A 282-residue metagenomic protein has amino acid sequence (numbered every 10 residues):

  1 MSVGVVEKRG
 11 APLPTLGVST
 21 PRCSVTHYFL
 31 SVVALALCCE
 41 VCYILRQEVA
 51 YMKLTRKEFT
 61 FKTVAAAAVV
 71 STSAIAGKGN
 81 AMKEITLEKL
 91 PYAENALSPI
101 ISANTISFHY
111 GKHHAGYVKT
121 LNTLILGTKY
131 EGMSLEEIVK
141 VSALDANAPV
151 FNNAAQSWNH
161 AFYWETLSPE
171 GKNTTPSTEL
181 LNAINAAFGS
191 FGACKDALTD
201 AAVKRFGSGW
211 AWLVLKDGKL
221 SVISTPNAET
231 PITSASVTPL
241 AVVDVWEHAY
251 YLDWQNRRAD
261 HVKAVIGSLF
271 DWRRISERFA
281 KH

Functional and structural regions predicted by a protein language model:
S2-A11: Extreme N-terminal basic, low-complexity initiation segments that serve as generic localization/processing leaders
V18, Q47, S73-P99: C-terminal segment of N-terminal export signals and the immediately downstream linker at the start of the mature
C23, C38-C42: Cysteine-centered motifs
Y28-L30: Short hydrophobic targeting helices and cationic amphipathic motifs that mediate membrane/organellar targeting
Y51-A67: N-terminal secretory signal peptides and thylakoid transit peptides that target proteins across membranes
P99-H113, E136-W158, T230, S236-W246: Alpha-helical scaffold segments that form or flank carboxylate-/histidine-based iron centers
K112, T123-G132, E137, V141-K216 (+1 more regions): All-alpha RGS (Regulator of G-protein Signaling) helical domain and cognate RGS-like helical scaffolds
D200-N256, V262-R273: An amphipathic alpha-helical core segment
